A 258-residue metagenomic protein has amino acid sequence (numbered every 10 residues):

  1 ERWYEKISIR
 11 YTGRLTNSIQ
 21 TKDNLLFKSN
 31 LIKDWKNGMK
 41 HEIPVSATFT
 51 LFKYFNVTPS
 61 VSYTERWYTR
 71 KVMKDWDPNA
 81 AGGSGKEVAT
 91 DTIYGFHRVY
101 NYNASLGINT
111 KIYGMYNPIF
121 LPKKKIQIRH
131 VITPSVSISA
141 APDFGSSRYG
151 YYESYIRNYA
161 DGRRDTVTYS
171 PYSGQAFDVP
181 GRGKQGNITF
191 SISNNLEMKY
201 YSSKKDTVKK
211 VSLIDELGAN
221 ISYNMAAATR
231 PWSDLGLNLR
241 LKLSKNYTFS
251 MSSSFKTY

Functional and structural regions predicted by a protein language model:
E1-Y258: Outer-membrane beta-barrel proteins and related beta-barrel translocases across Gram-negative bacteria
